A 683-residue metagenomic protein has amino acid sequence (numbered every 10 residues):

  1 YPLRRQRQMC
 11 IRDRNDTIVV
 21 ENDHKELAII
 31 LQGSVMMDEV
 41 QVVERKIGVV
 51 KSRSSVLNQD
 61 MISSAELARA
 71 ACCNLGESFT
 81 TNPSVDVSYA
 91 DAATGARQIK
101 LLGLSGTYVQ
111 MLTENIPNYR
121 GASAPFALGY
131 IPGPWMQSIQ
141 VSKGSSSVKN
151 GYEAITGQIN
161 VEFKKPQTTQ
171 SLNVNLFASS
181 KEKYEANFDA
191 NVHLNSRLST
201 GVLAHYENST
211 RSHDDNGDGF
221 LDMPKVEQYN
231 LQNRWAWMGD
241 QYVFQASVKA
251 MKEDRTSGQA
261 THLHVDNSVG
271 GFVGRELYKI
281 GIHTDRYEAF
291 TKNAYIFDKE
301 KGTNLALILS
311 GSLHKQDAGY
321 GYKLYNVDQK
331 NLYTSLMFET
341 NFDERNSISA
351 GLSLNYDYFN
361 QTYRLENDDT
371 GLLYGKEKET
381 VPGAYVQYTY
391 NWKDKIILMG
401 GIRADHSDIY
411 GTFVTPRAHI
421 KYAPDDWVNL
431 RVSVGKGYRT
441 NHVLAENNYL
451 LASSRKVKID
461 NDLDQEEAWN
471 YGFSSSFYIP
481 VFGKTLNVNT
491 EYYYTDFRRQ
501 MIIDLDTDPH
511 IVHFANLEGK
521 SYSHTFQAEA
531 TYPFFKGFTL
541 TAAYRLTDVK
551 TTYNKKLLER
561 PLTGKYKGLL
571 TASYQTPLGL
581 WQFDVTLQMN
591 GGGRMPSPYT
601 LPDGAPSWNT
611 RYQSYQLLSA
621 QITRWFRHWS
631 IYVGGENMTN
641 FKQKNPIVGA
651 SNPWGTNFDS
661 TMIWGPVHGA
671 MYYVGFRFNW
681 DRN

Functional and structural regions predicted by a protein language model:
Y1-R7, I11: Single conserved hydrophobic/aromatic residue that forms the stacking wall/gate of nucleotide- or nucleobase-binding
E21-A68, G76, G106: Short, acidic, small-residue-rich periplasmic hinge/interaction motif at the N-terminus of Gram-negative outer-membrane
H24-I30, L75-S78, R97-K100, L112 (+5 more regions): N-terminal periplasmic accessory domains that precede and gate Gram-negative outer-membrane beta-barrel machines
Q98-K100, I116-K143, L231, D460 (+1 more regions): Short acidic/polar hinge/loop motifs at secondary-structure boundaries that mediate gating or recognition
S209-N230, A236-L305, G311-Q329: Flexible loop and strand-edge segments within Gram-negative outer membrane beta-barrel domains
N304-A318, A423, N429-R431, D464-N516 (+1 more regions): Membrane-embedded beta-barrel scaffold of Gram-negative outer-membrane proteins
N391-K393, V488-D496, N516-P598, R677-R682: Gram-negative outer-membrane beta-barrel transporters
Y438, M589-P598, T623-N683: C-terminal beta-signal and adjacent terminal beta-strands/loops of Gram-negative outer-membrane beta-barrel proteins
